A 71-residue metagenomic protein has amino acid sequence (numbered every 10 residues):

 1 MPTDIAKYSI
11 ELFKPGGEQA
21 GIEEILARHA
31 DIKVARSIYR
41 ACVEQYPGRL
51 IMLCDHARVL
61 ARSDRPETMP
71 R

Functional and structural regions predicted by a protein language model:
M1, I38-A41, S63: Intrinsically disordered, low-complexity segments enriched in polar/charged small residues
M1-I25: Short aromatic-glycine-(Arg/Gly/Cys) micro-motifs in beta-strand/loop hairpins
I22-A30, L60-R65: Local beta-strand/beta-hairpin segments that build beta-sheet-rich folds
H29-R49: A short, charged, amphipathic alpha-helix used as a generic interaction element across diverse proteins
E44-R71: Short, mixed-charge low-complexity intrinsically disordered segments
